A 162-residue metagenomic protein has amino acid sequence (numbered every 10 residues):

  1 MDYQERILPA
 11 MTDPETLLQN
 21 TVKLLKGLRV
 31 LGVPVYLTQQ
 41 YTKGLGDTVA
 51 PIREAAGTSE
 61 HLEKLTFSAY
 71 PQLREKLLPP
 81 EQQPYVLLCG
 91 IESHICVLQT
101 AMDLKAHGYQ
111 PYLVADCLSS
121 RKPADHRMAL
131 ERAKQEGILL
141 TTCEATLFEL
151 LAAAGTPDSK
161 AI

Functional and structural regions predicted by a protein language model:
M1-Y3: N-terminal nucleotide-binding beta1-loop-alpha1 segment
E5-A10: Short acidic, Gly/Ser-rich segments with clustered Asp/Glu that frequently serve as metal-coordination loops in enzyme
M11-L37, T42: A short alpha/beta connector and helix-capping loop motif
L31-V33, G44-I162: Active-site-adjacent betaalpha module
